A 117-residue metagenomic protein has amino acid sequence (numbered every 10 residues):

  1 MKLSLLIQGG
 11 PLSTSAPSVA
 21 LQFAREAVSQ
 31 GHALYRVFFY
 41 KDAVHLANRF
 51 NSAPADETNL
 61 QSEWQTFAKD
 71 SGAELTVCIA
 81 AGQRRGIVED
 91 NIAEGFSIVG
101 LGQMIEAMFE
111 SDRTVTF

Functional and structural regions predicted by a protein language model:
L3-L5, Y35: Conserved hydrophobic helix-helix packing surfaces used for dimerization/oligomerization
L5-S18, L46-S52: Short, glycine-rich nucleotide/cofactor-binding loops
P17-Q30, V37: Histidine-anchored nucleotide/phosphate-binding helix
A24, Y35-Y40, E74-A80: Short internal beta-strands
V44-A47, R84-G86: Short, active-site-adjacent cap segments at secondary-structure transitions
F50-A55, I92-E94: Short glycine-enriched, charge-decorated loop/helix-capping segments at active-site entrances that position
A53-A81: A glycine-rich helix N-cap at a beta->alpha junction
R84-T116: C-terminal structural segments of small proteins and small subunits
